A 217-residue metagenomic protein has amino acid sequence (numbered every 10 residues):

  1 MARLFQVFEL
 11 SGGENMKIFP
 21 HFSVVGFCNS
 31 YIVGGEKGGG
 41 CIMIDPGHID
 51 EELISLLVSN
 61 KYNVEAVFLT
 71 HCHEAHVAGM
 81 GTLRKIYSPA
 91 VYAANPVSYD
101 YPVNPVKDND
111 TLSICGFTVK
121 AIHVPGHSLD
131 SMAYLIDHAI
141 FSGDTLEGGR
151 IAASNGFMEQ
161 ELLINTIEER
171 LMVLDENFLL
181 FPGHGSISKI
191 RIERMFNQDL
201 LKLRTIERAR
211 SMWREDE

Functional and structural regions predicted by a protein language model:
F8-N60, A133-G143: Conserved beta-strand hairpin/beta-sheet module of binuclear metal-dependent hydrolase folds, prominently
H21, V106, V124: Hydrophobic residues at beta-strand termini and immediately following loops that shape nucleotide-binding pockets
F27, G38-C41, H48-T118, M195-L203: Active-site HxH/HxHxD metal-binding segment of metal-dependent hydrolases
I32, T111-L135, V173: Core dinuclear metal-dependent hydrolase active-site scaffold
I44-D45, E65-H73, Y92-N95, H123-G126 (+2 more regions): Active-site neighborhood of phospho(di)ester-bond hydrolases with catalytic His/Asp-centered motifs
L129-E217: Metallo-beta-lactamase
